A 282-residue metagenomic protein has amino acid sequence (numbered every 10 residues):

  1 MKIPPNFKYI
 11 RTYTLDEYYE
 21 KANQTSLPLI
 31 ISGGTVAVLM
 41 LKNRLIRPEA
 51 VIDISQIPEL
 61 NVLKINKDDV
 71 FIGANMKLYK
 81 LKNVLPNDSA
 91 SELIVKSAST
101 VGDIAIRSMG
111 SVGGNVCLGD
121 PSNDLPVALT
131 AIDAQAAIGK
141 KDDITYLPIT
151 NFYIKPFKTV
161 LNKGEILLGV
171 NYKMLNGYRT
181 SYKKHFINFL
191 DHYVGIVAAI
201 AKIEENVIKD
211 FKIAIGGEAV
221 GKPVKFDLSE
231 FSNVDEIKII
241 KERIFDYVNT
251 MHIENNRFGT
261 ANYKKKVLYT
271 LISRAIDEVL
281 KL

Functional and structural regions predicted by a protein language model:
M1-L282: C-terminal structural segment of proteins
